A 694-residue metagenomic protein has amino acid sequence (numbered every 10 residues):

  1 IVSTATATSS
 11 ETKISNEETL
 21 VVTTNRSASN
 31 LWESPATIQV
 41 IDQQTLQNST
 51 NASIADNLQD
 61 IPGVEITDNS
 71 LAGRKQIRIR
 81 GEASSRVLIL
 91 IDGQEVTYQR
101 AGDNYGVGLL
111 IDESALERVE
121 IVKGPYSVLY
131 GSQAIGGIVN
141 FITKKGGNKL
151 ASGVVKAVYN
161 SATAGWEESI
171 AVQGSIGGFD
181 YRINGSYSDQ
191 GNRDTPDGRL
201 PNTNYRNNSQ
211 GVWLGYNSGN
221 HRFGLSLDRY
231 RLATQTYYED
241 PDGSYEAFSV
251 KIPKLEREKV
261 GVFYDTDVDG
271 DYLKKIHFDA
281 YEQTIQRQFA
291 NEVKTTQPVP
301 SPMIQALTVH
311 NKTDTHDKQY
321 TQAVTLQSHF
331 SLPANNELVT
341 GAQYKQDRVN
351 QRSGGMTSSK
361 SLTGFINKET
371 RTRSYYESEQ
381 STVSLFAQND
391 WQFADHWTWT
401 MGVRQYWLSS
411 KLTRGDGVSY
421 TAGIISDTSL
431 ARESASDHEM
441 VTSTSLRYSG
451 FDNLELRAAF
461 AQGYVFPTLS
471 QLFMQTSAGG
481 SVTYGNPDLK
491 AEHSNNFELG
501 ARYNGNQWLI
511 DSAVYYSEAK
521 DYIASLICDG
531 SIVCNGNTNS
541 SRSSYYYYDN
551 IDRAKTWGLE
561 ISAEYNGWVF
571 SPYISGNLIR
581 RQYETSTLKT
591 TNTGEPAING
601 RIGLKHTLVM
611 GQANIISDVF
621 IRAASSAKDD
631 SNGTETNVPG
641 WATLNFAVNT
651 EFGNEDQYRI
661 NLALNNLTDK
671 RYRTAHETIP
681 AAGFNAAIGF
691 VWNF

Functional and structural regions predicted by a protein language model:
T4-K149, A164, Y464, L499 (+1 more regions): Acidic, small-polar-rich N-terminal luminal/periplasmic segments of exported/outer-membrane proteins
A157-T163, I176-G178, Y187-G191, S218-N220 (+15 more regions): Transmembrane beta-strands of outer-membrane beta-barrel pores
Y159-D189, R199-Y237, I252-D269, L332-P333 (+1 more regions): Transmembrane beta-barrel wall of Gram-negative outer-membrane proteins
Q190, P196-D197, T203-Y205, R222-K275 (+2 more regions): Flexible loop and strand-edge segments within Gram-negative outer membrane beta-barrel domains
D242, E246-D269, S374, S378-Q380 (+6 more regions): Outer-membrane beta-barrel signature, preferentially recognizing the C-terminal barrel domain of Gram-negative
L338-D452, S575: Signature of Gram-negative outer-membrane beta-barrel scaffolds
Q392-W399, W407-L408, Q507-D511, Y515-A519 (+2 more regions): Gram-negative outer-membrane beta-barrel transporters
Y464, Y515-D521, S525, R622-D630 (+2 more regions): C-terminal beta-signal and adjacent terminal beta-strands/loops of Gram-negative outer-membrane beta-barrel proteins
